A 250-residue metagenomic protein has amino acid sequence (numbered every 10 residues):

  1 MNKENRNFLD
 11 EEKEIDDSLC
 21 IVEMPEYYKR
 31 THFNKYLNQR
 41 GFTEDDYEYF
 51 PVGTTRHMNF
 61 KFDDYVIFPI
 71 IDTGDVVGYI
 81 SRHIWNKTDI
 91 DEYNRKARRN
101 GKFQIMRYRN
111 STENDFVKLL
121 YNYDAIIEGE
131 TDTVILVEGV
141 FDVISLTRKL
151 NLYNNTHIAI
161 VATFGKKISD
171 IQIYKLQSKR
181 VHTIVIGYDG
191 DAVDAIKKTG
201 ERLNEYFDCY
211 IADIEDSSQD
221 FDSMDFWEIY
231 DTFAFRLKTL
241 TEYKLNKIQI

Functional and structural regions predicted by a protein language model:
M1-I67, I71-T73, L240-I250: TOPRIM metal-binding catalytic domain and adjacent DNA-binding surface shared by DnaG-type primases
E4, E23-M24, H32, T43-D46 (+11 more regions): A general marker of short, structured functional hotspots
E12-K13, Y49, A97, V161 (+1 more regions): Compositionally biased, low-complexity repeat tracts
D16, T43, N122, S169-D170 (+1 more regions): A diffuse structural propensity rather than consistent per-protein peaks
Y27-Y28, Y36, Y47-Y49, F62-Y65 (+10 more regions): Sequence-level detector for tyrosine residue identity
M58-K179: Phosphate-handling DNA/RNA-contact segment within nucleic-acid enzymes
D89, T131-D132, V143-I250: TOPRIM fold recognition
